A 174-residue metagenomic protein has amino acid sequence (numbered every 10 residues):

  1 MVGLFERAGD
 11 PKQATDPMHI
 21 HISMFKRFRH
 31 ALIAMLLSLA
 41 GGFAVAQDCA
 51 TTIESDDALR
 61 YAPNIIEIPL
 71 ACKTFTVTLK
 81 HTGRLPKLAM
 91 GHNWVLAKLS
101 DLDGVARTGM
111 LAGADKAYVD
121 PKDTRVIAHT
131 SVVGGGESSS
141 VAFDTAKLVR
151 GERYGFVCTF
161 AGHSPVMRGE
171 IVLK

Functional and structural regions predicted by a protein language model:
M1-S23: N-terminal amphipathic/basic-hydrophobic helices that include classical n-h-c signal peptides and signal-anchor
I20-L32: Bacterial N-terminal signal peptides that target proteins for export
Q47-D56, A97-V119, A161-K174: Extracytoplasmic/periplasmic copper-protein system
D48-T74: N-terminal edge beta-strand
I65-A89, W94-L96, S140-V149, R153-Y154 (+1 more regions): Beta-strand cores of secreted/periplasmic/IMS beta-sandwich domains, seen most often in copper-related folds
A128-K174: Extracellular/periplasmic metallocenter environments
